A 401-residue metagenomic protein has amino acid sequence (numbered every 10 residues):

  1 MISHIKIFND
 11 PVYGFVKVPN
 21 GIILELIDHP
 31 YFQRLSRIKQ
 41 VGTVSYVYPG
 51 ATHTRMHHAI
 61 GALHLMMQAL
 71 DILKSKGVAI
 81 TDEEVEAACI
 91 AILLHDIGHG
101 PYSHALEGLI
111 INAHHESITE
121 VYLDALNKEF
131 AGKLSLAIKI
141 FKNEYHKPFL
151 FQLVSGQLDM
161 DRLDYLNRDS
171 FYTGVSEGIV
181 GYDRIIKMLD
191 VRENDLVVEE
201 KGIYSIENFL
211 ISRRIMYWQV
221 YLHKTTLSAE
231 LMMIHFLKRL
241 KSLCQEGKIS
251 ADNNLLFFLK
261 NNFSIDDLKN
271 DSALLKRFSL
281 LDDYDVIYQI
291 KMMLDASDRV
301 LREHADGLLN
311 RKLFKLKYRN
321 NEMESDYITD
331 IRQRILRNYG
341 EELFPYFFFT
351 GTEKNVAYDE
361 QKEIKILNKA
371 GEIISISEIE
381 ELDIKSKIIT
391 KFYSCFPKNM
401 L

Functional and structural regions predicted by a protein language model:
M1-A87, P101, A105-L401: Histidine-centered, transition-metal-coordinating active-site segments
A88-L93: Short alpha-helical catalytic segment bearing the HExxH-like zincin motif of zinc-dependent metalloproteases
L94, G98-H99: Short active-site segment of divalent metal-dependent hydrolases/proteases that encodes the spacing between
